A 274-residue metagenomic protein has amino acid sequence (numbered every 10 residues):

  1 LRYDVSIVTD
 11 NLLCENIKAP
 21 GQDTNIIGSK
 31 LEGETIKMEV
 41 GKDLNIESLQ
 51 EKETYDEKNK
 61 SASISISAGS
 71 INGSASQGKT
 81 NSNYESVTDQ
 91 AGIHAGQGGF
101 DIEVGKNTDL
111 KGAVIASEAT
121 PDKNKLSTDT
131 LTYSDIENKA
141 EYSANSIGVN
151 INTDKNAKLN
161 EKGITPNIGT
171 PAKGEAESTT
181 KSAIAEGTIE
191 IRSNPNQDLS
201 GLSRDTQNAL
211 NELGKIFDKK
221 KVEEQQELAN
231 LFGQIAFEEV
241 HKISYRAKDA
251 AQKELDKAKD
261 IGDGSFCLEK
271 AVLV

Functional and structural regions predicted by a protein language model:
L1-L273: Low-complexity, glycine- and small/polar-enriched segments
